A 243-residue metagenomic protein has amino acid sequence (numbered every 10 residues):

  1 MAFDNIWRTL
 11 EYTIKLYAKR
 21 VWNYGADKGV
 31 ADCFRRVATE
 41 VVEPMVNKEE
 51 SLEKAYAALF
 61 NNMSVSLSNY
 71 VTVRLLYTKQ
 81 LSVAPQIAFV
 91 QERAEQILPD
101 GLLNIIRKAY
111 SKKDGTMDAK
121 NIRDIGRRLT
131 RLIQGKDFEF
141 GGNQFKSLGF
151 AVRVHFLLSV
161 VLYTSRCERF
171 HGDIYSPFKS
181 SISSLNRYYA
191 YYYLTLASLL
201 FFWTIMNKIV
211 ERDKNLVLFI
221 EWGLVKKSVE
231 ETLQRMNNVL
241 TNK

Functional and structural regions predicted by a protein language model:
M1-I6, L10-L132: Helix-loop junctions and short alpha-helical segments
R93, L98-K243: Polyanionic, low-complexity intrinsically disordered segments
